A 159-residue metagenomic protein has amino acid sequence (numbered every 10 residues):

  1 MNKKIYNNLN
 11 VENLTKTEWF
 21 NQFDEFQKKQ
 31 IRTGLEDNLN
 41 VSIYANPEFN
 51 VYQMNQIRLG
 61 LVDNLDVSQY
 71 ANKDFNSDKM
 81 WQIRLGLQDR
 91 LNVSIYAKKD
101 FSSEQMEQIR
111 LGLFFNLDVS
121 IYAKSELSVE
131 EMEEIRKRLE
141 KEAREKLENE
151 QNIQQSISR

Functional and structural regions predicted by a protein language model:
M1-R159: General marker for long, soluble alpha-helical cores
